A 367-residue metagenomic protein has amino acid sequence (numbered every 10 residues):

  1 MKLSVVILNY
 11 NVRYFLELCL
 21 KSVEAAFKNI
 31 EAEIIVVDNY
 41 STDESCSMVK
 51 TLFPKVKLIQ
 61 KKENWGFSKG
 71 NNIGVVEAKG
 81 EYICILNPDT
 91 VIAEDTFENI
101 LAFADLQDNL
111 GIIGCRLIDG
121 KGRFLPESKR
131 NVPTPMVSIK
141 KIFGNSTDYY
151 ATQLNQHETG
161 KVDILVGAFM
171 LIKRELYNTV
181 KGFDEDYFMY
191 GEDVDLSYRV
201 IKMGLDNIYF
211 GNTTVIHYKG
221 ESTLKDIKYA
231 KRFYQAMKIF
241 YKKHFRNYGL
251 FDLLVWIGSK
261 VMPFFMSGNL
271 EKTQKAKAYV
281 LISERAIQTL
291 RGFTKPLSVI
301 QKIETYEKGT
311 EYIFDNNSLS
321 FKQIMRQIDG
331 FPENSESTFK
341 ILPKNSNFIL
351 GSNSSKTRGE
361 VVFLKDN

Functional and structural regions predicted by a protein language model:
I7, N11-F27, R291-F293: Short, well-formed alpha-helical segments that are part of the catalytic scaffolds of diverse glycosyltransferases
S22, D38-C46, E63: A conserved acidic beta->alpha catalytic loop
Q60-A78, N99: Glycine-rich, basic loop-to-helix element that forms the pyrophosphate-binding segment of sugar-nucleotide handling
I83: Short aromatic/hydrophobic "clamp" motif used to bind/position activated sugar donors
V91-E127: Conserved donor NDP-sugar-binding/catalytic core segment of glycosyltransferases
V132-V162: Short, flexible, basic/aromatic active-site loop/helix in glycosyltransferases
H157, D163-T214: A short, conserved alpha-helix in the catalytic core of glycosyltransferases
Y198, K202-M203, N207-K272: Active-site-adjacent helix/loop segment of glycosyltransferases that harbors family-specific signature motifs
